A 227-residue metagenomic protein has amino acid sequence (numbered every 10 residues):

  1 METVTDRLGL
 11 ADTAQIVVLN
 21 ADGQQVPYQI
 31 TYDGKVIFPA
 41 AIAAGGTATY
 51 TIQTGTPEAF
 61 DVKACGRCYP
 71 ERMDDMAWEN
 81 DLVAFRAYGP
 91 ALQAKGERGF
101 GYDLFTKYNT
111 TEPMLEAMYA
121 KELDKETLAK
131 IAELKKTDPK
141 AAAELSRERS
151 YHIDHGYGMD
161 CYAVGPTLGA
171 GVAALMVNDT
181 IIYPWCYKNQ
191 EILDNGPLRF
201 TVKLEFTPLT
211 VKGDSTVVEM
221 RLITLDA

Functional and structural regions predicted by a protein language model:
M1-C68, R72-D75, G99-T110: Alpha-mannosidase-like glycoside hydrolase catalytic domains involved in N-glycan trimming, generalizing to other
V26, F85, I182-Y183: Short, isolated positions in well-ordered beta-strands
G34-P39, M76-N80, R86, R199-K203: Generic recognition of long tandem-repeat/solenoid scaffolds
P39-A44, P90-A91, K203-P208: Secondary-structure transition/turn motif
T51-A174: Solvent-exposed N-terminal domain segments of exported/luminal and surface proteins
Y162-L204: A glycine-rich, hydrophobic loop/mini-helix early in the fold
Y187-A227: Acidic, contiguous internal or C-terminal segments within carbohydrate-active enzymes that form a structured patch used
